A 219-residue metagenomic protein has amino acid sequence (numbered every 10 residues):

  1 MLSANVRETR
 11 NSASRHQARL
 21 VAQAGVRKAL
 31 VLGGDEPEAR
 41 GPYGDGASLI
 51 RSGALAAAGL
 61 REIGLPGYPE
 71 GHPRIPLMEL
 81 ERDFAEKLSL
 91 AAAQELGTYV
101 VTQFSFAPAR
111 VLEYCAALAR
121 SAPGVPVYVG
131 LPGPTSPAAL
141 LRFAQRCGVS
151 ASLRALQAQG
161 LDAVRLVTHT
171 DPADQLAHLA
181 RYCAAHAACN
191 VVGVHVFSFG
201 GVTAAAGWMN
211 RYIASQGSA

Functional and structural regions predicted by a protein language model:
M1-R10, S14, L20-A24: Long, hydrophobic/aromatic-enriched structural stretches that serve as scaffold segments
M1-S3, R27-L30, L60-P66, G97-V101 (+2 more regions): Structural preference for beta-strand elements that scaffold enzyme active sites
T9-Q17, D35-L55, L77-M78, F104-A119 (+1 more regions): Active-site-adjacent beta->alpha loops and helix N-cap segments on the catalytic face of soluble alpha/beta enzymes
A22-Q23, L88, A92-A93, A119 (+1 more regions): Non-catalytic positions within long, well-ordered alpha-helices that form the structural scaffold/packing of enzyme
K28-E38, L90-F106, L131-G133, H195-G200: Glycine-rich phosphate-binding active-site loops on the catalytic face of alpha/beta enzymes
G33, P42-R74, M78-S89, R120-A184 (+2 more regions): Active-site pocket-lining/capping segments in soluble small-molecule metabolic enzymes
R74-A93, G97-C115: Hydrophobic, aromatic-enriched interface-forming segments
A184-N190, V196-G201, A206: Auxiliary Fe-S-binding modules of radical SAM enzymes
